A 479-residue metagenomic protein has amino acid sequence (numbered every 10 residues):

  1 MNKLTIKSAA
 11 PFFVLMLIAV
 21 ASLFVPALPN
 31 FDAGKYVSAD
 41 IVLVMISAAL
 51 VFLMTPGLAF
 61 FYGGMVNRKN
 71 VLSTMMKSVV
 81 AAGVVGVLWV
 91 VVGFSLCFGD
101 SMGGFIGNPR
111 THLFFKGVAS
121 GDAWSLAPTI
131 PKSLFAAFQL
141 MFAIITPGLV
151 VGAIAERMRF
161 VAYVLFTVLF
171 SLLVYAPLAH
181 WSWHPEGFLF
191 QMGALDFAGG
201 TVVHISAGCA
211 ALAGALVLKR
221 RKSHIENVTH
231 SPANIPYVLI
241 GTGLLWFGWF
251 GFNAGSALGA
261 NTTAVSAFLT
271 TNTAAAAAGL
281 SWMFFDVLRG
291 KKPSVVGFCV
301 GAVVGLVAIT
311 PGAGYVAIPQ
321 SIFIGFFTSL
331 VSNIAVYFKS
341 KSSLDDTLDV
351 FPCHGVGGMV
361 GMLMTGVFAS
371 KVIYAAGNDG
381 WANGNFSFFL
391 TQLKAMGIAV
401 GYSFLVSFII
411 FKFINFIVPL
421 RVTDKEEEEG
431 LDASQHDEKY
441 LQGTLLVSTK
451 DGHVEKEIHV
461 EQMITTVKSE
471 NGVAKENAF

Functional and structural regions predicted by a protein language model:
N2-F479: Glycine- and aromatic-enriched membrane alpha-helices
